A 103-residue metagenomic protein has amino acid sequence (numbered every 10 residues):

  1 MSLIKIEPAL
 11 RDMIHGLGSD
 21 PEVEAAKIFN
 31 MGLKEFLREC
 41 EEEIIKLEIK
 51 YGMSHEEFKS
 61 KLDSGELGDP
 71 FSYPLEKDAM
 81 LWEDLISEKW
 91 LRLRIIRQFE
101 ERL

Functional and structural regions predicted by a protein language model:
M1-L62, D69, L93-L103: Small, basic N-terminal interaction modules of short regulatory proteins
Y73-L103: Short, compact, well-ordered microdomains
